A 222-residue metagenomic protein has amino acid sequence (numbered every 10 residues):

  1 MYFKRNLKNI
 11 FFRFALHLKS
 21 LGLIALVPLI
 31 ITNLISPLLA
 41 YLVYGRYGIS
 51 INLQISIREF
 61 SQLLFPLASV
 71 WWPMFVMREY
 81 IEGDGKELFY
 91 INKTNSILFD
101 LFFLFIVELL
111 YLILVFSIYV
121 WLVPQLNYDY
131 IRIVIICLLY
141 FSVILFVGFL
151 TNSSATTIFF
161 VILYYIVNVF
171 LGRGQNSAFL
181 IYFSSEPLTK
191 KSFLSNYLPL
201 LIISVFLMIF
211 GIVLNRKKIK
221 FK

Functional and structural regions predicted by a protein language model:
M1-L63, A68-Y80, F149-S154, G172-Q175 (+1 more regions): Hydrophobic alpha-helical transmembrane segments
L7, F12, I135-L138, I181-S185 (+1 more regions): A general structural signal for short secondary-structure boundary/capping elements
A25-L26, Q125-V134, S154-I158, N176-I181 (+1 more regions): Short, aromatic-rich membrane-interface segments at the entry and exit of alpha-helical transmembrane domains
L38-R78, F99-V161: Secretory targeting signals
L88-S96: Short helix-to-coil transition segments within interhelical loops that connect adjacent transmembrane helices
F116-S117, L145-F146, I166, M208-I212: Alpha-helical transmembrane segments of multipass membrane proteins
S154-F193: Transmembrane helix segments
